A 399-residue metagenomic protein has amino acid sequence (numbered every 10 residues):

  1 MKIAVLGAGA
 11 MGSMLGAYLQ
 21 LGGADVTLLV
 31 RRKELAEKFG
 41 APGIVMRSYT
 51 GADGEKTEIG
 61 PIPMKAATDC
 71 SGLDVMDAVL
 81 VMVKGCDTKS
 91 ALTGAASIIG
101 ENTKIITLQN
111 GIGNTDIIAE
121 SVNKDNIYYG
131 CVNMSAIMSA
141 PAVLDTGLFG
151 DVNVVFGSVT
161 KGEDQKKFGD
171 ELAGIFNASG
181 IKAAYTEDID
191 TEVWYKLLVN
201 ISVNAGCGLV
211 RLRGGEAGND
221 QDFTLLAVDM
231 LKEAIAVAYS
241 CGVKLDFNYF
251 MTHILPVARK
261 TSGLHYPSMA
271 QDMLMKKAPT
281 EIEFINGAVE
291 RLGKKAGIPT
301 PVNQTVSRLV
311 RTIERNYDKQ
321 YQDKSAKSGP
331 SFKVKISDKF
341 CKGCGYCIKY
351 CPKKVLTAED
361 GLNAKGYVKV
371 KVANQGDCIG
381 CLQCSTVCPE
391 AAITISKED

Functional and structural regions predicted by a protein language model:
M1-K56: NAD(P)+-binding Rossmann beta1-loop-alpha1 motif at the extreme N-terminus of oxidoreductases
K56-D145: Rossmann-like NAD(P)(H) cofactor-binding subdomain of soluble oxidoreductases
D74, N110-E192, K196, S202: Rossmann-fold dinucleotide-binding core
N177, L226-G329: NAD(P)-dependent Rossmann-like dehydrogenase/reductase catalytic/cofactor-binding core
D190-G218, D222-I235, T261-G263: Active-site-proximal catalytic alpha-helix in oxidoreductases
A326-G343, D360-G380, I395-D399: Ferredoxin-like iron-sulfur electron-transfer modules
Y346-N363, Q383-D399: Iron-sulfur cluster-binding cysteine motifs and their immediate structural context in ferredoxin-like electron-transfer
